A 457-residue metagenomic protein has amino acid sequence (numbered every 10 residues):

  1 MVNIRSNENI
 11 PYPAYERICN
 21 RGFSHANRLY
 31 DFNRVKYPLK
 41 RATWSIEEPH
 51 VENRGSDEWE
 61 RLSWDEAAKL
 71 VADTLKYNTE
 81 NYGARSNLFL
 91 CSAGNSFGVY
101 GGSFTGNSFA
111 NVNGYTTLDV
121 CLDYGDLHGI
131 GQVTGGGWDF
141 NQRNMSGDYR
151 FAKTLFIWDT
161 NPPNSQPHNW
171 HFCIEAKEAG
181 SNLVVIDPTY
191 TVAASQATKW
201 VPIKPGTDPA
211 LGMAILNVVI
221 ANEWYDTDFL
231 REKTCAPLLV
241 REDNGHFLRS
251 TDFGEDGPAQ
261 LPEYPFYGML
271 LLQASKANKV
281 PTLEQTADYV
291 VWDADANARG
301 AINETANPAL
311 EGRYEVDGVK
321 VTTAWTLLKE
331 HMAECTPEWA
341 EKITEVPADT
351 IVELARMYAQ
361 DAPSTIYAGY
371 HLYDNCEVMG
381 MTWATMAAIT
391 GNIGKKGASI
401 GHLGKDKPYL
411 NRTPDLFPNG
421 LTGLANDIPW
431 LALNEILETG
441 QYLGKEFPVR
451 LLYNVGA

Functional and structural regions predicted by a protein language model:
M1-A309, K320-V321, E338-W339, P347 (+2 more regions): N-terminal export/assembly segments and adjacent metallocofactor-ligating motifs of anaerobic energy-metabolism
A67-T74, L328, T336, T350-L354 (+1 more regions): Alpha-helical packing segments of well-folded alpha/beta enzyme cores
S86, E338, D349, L354 (+1 more regions): A glycine-rich, hydrophobic/aromatic-adjacent loop/helix-cap motif
S103-F104, E334-C335, M381: A generic alpha-helix surface/boundary motif
N113, V219, M332, Y358 (+1 more regions): Generic structural signal for hydrophobic core residues of well-folded globular domains
G318-V319, T326-P337, D406: Conserved, charged catalytic cores of large soluble enzymes
K342: Active-site-adjacent helical/loop segments in soluble small-molecule enzymes
